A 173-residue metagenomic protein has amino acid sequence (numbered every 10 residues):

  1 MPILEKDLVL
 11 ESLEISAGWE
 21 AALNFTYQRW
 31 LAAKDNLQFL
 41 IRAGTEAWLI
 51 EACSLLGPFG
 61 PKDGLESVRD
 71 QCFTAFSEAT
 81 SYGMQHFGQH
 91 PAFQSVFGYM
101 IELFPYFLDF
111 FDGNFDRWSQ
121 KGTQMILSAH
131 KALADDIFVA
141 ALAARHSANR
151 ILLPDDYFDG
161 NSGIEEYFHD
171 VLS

Functional and structural regions predicted by a protein language model:
M1-E11, A32-K62, G88-L108, D135-L152 (+1 more regions): Amphipathic alpha-helical repeat scaffolds of TPR domains
E5-F25: Alpha-helical segment of the N-proximal tetratricopeptide repeat
E20-N24, E46-Y82, E102-A132, H146-S162: Short coil/linker segments at helix-helix boundaries
N24-Q38, F76-G88: Generic detector of contiguous secondary-structure segments
Y157-S173: Terminal, non-catalytic domain-edge segments
